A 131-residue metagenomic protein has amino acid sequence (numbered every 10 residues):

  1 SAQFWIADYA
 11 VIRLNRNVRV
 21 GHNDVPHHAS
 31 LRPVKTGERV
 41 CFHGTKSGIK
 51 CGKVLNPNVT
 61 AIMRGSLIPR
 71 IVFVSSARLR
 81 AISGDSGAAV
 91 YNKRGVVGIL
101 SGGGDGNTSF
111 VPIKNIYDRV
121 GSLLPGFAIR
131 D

Functional and structural regions predicted by a protein language model:
S1-I62, Y91-K93, V97, S101: Serine endopeptidase catalytic core focused on the charge-relay Asp
S1-Q3, A77-A81: Short Gly/Pro-enriched turn/cap motifs at secondary-structure boundaries
W5-A7, R70, S83: Short, solvent-exposed coil/turn segments
V25-P26, L67-V72, T108-D118: Short, polar loop/linker segments at the starts of domains and inter-domain junctions
V54-R78, G87: Helical hairpin unit composed of two closely spaced alpha helices linked by a short loop
D85-S86, L100: Gly/Ser/Thr/Ala-enriched C-terminal appendages of enzymes
Y91-D131: C-terminal subregion of chymotrypsin/trypsin-like serine protease catalytic domains
